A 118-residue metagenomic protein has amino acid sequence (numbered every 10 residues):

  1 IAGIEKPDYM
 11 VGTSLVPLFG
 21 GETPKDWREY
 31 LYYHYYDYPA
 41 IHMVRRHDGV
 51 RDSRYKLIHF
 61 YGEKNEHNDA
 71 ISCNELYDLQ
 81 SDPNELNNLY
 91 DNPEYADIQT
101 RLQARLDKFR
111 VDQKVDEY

Functional and structural regions predicted by a protein language model:
A2-E75, D97, R105, F109-Y118: C-terminal cap/loop subdomain of S1 sulfatases and analogous C-terminal strand-loop tails that border
D82: Intrinsically disordered, low-complexity polar regions and short flexible loop motifs
N88-D91: Phosphate-coordinating loops and pocket residues in cytosolic domains that bind phosphorylated ligands
